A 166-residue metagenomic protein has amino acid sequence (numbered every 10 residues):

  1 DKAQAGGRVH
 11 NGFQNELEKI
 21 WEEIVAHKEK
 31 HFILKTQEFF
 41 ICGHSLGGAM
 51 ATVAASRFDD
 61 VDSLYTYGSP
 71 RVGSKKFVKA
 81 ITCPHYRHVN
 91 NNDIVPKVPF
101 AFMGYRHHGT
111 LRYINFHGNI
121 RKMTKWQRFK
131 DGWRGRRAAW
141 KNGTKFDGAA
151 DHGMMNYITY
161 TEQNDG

Functional and structural regions predicted by a protein language model:
D1-C42, L46-G166: Non-catalytic, mobile gating and regulatory segments of ester bond hydrolases
